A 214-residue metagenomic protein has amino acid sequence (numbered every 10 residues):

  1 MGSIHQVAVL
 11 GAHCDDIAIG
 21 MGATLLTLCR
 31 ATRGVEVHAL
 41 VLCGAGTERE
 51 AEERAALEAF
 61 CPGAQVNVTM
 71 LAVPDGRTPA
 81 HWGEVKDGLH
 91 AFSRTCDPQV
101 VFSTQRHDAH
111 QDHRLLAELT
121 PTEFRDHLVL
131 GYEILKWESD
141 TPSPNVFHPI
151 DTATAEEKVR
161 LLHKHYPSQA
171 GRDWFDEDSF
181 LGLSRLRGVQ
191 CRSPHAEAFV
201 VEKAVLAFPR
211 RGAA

Functional and structural regions predicted by a protein language model:
M1-K136, P142, K164, L183-R187 (+2 more regions): Active-site beta-strand->loop->alpha-helix modules in alpha/beta enzyme cores, enriched in Gly/His/Asp(Glu)
V73, I134, I150-T152, V201: Active-site donor-binding loop signature of nucleotide-sugar glycosyltransferases
A80, Q111, I150-A153, F175: Short coil/turn linker and secondary-structure boundary residues
E138-T152: Phosphate-binding/catalytic loops
A153-S179: A charged, well-structured terminal subsegment
D173-A207: Short, active-site-adjacent segments that bind or coordinate small-molecule cofactors and metal centers
